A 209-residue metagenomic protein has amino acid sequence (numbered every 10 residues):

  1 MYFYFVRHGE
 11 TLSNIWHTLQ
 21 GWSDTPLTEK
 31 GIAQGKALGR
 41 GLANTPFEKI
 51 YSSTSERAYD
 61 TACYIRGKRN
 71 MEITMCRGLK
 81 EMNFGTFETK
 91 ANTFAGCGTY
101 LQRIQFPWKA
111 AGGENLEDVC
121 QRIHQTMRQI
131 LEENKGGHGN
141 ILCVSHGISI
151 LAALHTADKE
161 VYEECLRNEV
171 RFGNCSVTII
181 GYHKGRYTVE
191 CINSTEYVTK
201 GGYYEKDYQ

Functional and structural regions predicted by a protein language model:
F3, G137-G147: Generic beta-sheet signal
V6, E10-E72, E117: Active-site-proximal alpha-helix that buttresses catalytic centers in soluble enzyme cores
G9, G147, T195: Active-site metal-binding loops of divalent metal-dependent hydrolases
K36-R40, C120, H124-E132: Generic structural signal for well-ordered alpha-helical scaffold segments
N44-P46, I130-G139: Glycine-rich phosphate-binding loop signature in dinucleotide/nucleotide-binding domains
S52-S53, Q121, V144-S145: Short beta-strand scaffold positions
G67-Q125, Y208: Phosphate-handling substructures
M75, M82-N92, G136-G137, H155-Q209: Acidic, low-complexity terminal tails and accessory targeting/binding regions of phosphate-metabolizing enzymes
